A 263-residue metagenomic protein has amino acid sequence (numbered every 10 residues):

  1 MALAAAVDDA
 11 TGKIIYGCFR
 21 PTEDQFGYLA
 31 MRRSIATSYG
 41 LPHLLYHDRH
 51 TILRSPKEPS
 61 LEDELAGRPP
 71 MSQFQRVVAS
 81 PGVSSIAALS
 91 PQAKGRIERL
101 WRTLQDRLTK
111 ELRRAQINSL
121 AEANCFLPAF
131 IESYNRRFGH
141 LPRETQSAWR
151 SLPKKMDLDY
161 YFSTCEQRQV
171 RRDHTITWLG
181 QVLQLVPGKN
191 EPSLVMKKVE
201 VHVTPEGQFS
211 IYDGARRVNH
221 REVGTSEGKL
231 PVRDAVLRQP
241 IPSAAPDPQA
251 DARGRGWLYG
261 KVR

Functional and structural regions predicted by a protein language model:
M1-L3, D9-E122, G228, R253 (+1 more regions): RNase H-like DDE/DDD metal-dependent nuclease/strand-transfer catalytic core used by mobile genetic elements
V7-D8, V203: Hydrophobic alpha-helical segments, especially N-terminal targeting/anchoring helices
A87-S90, T109-C125, A148, V182-E191 (+1 more regions): Short, solvent-exposed helix-loop connector elements
D106-R113, I117, P128-R143: Short helix-capping and hinge/turn segments at secondary-structure transitions, especially at repeat and domain
I131-R263: C-terminal, beta-rich DNA-binding module of retroviral/retroelements integrases
